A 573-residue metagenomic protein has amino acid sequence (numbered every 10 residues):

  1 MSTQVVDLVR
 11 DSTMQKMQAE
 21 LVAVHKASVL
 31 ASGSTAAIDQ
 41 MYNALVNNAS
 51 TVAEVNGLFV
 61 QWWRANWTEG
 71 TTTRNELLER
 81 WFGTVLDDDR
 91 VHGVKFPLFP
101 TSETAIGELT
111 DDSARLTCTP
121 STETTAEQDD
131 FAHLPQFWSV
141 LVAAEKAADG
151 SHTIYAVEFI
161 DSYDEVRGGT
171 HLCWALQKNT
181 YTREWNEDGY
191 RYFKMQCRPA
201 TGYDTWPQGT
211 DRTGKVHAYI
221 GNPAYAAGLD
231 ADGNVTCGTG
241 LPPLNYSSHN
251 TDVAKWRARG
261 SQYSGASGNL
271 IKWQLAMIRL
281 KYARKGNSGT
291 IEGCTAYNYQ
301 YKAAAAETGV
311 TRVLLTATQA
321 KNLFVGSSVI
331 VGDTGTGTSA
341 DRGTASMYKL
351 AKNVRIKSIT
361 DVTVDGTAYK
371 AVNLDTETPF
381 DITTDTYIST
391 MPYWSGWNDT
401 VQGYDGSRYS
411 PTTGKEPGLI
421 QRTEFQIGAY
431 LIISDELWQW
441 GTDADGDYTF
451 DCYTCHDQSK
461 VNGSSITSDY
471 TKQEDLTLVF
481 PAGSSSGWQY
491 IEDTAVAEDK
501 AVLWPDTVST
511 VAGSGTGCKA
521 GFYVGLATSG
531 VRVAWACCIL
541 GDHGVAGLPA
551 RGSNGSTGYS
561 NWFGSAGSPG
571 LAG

Functional and structural regions predicted by a protein language model:
M1-T51: Short, low-complexity N-terminal tether/leader segments at secretion or assembly junctions of large, surface-exposed
G33, V46-T122, E127-D129: Noncatalytic N-terminal accessory/assembly modules of large enzymes
V60-T101, Y430-W438, K460-G573: C-terminal, surface-exposed recognition/capping segments
Q128-Y203: Extended, Lys/Arg-enriched charged tracts that mediate electrostatic binding to polyanionic substrates
H152-Y155, I160-S162, E187-Y192, G366-Y409 (+1 more regions): Long, low-complexity, polar/charged, intrinsically disordered or flexibly structured peripheral segments
D164, G168-T170, Y203-T334, M347-Q426 (+1 more regions): Short aromatic-cysteine micro-motif
G169-L176, E184, G189-Q262, G441-Q473 (+3 more regions): Extracellular adhesion/carbohydrate-recognition regions
G335-K352, Q439-Y448: Short, Lys/Arg- and Gly-enriched loop/turn segments at beta-strand edges
